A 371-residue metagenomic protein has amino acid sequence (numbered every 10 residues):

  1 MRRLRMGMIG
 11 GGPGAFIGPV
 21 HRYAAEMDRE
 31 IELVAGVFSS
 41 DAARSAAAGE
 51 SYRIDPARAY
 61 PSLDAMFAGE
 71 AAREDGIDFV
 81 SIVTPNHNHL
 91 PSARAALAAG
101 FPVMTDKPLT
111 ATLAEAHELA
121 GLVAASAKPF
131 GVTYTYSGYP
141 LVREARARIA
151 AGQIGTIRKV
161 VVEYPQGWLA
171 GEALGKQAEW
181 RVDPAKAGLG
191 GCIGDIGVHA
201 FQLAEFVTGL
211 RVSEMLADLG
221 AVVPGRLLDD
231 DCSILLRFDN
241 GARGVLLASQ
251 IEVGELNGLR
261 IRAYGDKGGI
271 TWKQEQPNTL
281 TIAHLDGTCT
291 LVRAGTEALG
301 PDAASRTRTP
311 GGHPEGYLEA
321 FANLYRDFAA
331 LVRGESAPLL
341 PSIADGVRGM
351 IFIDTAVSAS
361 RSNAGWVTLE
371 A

Functional and structural regions predicted by a protein language model:
M1-I54, A329: N-terminal Rossmann-like dinucleotide-binding module
M1-R3, H313, N323, D327-A371: C-terminal helix-rich "cap/oligomerization" subdomain common to oxidoreductases
R58-L122: Beta-loop-alpha module in the N-terminal Rossmann-like domain of NAD(P)-dependent dehydrogenases, especially those
A99, A125-S126, D345: Helix C-cap/helix->beta junction micro-motif
T105, A111, F130-V132, W272: Hydrophobic residues in well-ordered beta-strands that form the structural core
P129, Y136-R226, L280, N363-A364: Predominantly a Rossmann-like dinucleotide-binding segment in NAD(P)-dependent oxidoreductases
T135, S233, F238, R262 (+1 more regions): C-terminal glycine/acidic-rich active-site capping loop/insertion
H199, G209-M215, G220-G269, Q274-N278: Glycine-rich, aromatic-lined ligand/substrate-binding cores of catalytic and carbohydrate-binding domains
